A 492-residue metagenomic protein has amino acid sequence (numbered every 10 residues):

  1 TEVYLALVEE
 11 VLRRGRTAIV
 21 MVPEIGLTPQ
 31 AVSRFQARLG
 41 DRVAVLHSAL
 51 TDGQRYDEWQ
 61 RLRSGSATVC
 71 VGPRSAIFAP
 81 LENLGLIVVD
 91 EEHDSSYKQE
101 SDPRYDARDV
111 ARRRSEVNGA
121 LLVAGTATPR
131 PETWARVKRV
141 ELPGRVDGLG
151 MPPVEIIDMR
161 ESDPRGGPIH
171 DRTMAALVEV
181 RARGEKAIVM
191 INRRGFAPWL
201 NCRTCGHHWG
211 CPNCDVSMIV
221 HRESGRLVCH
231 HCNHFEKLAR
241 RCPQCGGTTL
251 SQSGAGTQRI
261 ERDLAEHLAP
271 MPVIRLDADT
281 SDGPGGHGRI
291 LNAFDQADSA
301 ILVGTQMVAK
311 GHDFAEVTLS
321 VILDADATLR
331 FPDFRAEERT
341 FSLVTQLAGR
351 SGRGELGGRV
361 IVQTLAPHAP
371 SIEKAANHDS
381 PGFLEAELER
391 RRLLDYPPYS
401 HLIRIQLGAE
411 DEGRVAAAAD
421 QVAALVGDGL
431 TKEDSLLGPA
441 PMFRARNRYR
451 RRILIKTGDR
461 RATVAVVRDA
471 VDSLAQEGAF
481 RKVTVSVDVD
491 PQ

Functional and structural regions predicted by a protein language model:
T1-T68, G72-Q406, D411-A416, A424 (+8 more regions): Inter-lobe coupling/hinge segments of SF2-like helicase ATPases
A418-A424, V464-L474: Short amphipathic alpha-helices in soluble, non-transmembrane regions that often serve as interface/regulatory elements
G429-L430, Q476: Short aromatic-acidic-glycine turn motif
P441-R444, A475: Short proline/glycine-enriched turn/loop segments at secondary-structure junctions
R468-A470, G478-V485: Structured alpha/beta or helical-core interaction and ligand-binding surfaces enriched in interleaved
